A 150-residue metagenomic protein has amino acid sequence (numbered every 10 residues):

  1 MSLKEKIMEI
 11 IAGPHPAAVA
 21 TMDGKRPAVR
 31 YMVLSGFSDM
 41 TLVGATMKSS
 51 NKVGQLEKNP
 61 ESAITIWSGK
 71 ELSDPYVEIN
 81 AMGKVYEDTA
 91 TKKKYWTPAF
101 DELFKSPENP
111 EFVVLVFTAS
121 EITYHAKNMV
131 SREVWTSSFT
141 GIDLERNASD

Functional and structural regions predicted by a protein language model:
M1-A18, S137-D150: Extreme N-terminal tail/first-helix region
M1-E5, T46-K52, P98-D101: Charged, amphipathic alpha-helical segments
G13-H15, A28-R30, E108-E111, T118: Short, basic and Ser/Thr-rich N-terminal targeting/leader segments
P14-K48, L56, S62-W67, Y76-I79: Short beta-strand segments
R26, E71-S73, H125: Short glycine/serine/proline-enriched coil/turn segments at secondary-structure junctions
S50-K52, E71, V130-R132: Short, surface-exposed beta-strand-loop junctions and turns on beta-sheet-rich folds
G54-E102, N109-L115, E121: Short, structured beta-strand-loop surface elements
L103-D150: C-terminal edge-of-domain segments
